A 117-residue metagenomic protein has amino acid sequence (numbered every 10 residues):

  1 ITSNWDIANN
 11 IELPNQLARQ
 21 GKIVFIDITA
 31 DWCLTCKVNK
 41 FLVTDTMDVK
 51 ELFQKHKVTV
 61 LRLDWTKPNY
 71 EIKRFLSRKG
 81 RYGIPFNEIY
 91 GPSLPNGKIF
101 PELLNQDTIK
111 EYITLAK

Functional and structural regions predicted by a protein language model:
I1-K117: Proteins that catalyze or organize thiol-disulfide redox chemistry and the adjacent proteostasis machinery handling
